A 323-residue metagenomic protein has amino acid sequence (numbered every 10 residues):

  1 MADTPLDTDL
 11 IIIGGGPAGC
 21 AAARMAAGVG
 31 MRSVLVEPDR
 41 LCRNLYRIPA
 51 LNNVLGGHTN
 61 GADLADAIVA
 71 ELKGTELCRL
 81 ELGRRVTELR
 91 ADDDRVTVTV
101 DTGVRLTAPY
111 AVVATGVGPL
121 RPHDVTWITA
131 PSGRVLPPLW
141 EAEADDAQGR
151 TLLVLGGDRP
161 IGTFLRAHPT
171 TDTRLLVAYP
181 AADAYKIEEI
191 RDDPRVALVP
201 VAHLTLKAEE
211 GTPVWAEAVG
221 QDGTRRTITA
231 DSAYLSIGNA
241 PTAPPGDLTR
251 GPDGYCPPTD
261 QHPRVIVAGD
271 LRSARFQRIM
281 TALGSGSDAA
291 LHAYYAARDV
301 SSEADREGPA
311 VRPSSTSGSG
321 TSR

Functional and structural regions predicted by a protein language model:
M1-I13, M25, V29, C78-R150 (+2 more regions): FAD-binding core/adjacent interface of flavoenzyme oxidoreductases
P5-D7, I12-P38, S132-Y185, P258-S301: Rossmann-like dinucleotide/flavin-binding elements
A26-A27, I48-L51, V125-T129, A167-P169 (+4 more regions): Short, glycine/charged-enriched secondary-structure capping and boundary segments
D39-A62, E189-D193: Conserved N-terminal glycine-rich FAD pyrophosphate-binding loop of Rossmann-like flavoproteins
C42, L120-P122, P160-F164, A181-E188 (+1 more regions): Short, charged/polar "capping" segments at the starts of alpha-helices and the immediately preceding loops
N53-A65, L136-L139, Y255: A short acidic, glycine-rich active-site loop that binds or catalyzes chemistry on phosphate/adenosine moieties
L64-A67, S285: Charged catalytic carboxylate motif
D66-V100, L106-A108, T170-Y255, D299-R323: A Rossmann-like FAD-binding core segment of flavoenzymes
